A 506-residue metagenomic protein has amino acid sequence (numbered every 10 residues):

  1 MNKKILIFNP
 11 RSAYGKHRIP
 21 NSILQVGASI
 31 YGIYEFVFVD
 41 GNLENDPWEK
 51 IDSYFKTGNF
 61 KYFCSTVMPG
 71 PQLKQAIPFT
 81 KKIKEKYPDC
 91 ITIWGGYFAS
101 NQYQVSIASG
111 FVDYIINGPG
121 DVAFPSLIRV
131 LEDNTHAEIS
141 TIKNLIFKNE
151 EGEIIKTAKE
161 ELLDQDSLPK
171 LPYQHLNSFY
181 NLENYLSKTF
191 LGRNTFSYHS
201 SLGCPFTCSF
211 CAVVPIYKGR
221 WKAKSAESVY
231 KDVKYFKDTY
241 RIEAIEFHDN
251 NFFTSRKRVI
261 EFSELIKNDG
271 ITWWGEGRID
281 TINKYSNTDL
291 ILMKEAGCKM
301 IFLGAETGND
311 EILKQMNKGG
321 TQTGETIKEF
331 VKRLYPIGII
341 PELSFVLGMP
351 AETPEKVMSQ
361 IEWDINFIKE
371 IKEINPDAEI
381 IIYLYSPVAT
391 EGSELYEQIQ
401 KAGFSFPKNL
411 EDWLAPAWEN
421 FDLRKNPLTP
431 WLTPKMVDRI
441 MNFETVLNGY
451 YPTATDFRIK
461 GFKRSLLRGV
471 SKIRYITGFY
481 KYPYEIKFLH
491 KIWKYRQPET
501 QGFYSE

Functional and structural regions predicted by a protein language model:
N2-P10, D52-K61, K82, D89 (+4 more regions): Radical SAM enzyme core and accessory elements
N2-Y230, R241: Acidic, low-complexity intrinsically disordered segments
Y14, Q102-Y103, F206, K257 (+3 more regions): Flexible glycine/acidic-rich beta-alpha junction loops that bind and position SAM and/or redox cofactors in anaerobic
I30, F79-I83, Y87, L131 (+5 more regions): Hydrophobic positions in alpha-helices of CheY-like receiver
I30-E35, T239-Y240, D269, A296 (+3 more regions): A structural motif corresponding to the C-terminal end of an alpha-helix and its immediate exit/capping segment
Y103-S109, A351-K369: Catalytic cores of alpha/beta
Y173-P341, L347-P350, E362: Radical SAM [4Fe-4S] cluster-binding motif and immediate context
